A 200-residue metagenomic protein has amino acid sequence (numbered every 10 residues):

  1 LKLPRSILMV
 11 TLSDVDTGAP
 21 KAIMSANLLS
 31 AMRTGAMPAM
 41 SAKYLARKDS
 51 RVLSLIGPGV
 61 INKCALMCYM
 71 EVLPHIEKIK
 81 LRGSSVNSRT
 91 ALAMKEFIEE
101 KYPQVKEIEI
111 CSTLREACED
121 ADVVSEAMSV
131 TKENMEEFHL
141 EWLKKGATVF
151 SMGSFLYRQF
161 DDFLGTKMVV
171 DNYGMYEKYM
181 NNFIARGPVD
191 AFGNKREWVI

Functional and structural regions predicted by a protein language model:
L1-R33, M37-A39, A46-D49, I200: N-terminal ligand-binding/catalytic initiation module
R33-S54, V60-V72: Short internal alpha-helix immediately C-terminal to a glycine-rich phosphate-binding loop in Rossmann-like
V72-P74, F138-K145, F160-L164: Short, conserved loop/helix-junction motifs that constitute active-site signature segments in enzyme catalytic cores
V72-Y102: NAD(P)-binding Rossmann-fold cofactor-contacting core
K106-E116, V169: Short acidic-hydrophobic, aromatic-tinged amphipathic segments that line or gate anion-handling sites
E119-D120, T131-T148: Rossmann-fold NAD(P) dinucleotide-binding segment
M128-V130, G153-S154, Y173: Short glycine-/small-residue-rich Rossmann-like dinucleotide-binding loops
D161-I200: Adenosine-phosphate binding glycine-rich loop
